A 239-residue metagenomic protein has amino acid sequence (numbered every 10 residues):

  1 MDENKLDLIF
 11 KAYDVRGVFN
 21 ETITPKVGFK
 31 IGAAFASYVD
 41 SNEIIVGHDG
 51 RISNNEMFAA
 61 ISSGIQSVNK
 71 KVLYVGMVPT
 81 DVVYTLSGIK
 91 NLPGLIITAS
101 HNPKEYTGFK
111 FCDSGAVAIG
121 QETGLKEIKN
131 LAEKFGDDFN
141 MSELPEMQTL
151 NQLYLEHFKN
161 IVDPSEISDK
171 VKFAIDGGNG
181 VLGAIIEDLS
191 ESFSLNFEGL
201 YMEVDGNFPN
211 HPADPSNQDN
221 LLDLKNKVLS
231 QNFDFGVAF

Functional and structural regions predicted by a protein language model:
M1-N69, M147-V171: An N-terminal, well-structured beta->alpha segment
Y13, G17-I23, V27, V82 (+4 more regions): Solvent-exposed, flexible loop/coil residues
R16, D49, V78, K110 (+1 more regions): Gly/Ser/Thr-rich beta-alpha loop segments that engage phosphate groups in nucleotides
F35, K90, A132-F135: Alpha-helix boundary/capping residues
I44-T107, L189-F239: N-terminal small/polar loop signature for handling phosphorylated ligands or for N-terminal nucleophile
T107-F233: Gly/Ser/Thr-enriched, mixed-charge loops and adjacent short helices that form phosphate/oxyanion-binding elements
